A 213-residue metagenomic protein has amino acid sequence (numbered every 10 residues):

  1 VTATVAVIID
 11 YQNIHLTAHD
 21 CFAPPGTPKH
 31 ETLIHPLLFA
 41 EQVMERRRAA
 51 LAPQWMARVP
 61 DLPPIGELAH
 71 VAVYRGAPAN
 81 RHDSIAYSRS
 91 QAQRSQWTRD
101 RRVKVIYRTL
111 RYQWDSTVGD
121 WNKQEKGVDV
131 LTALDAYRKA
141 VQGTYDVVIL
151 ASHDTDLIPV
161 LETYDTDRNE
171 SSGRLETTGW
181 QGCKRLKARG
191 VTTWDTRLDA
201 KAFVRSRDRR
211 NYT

Functional and structural regions predicted by a protein language model:
V1-K123: Domain-level signal for Mg2+-assisted phosphodiester chemistry and nucleotide/NA-binding surfaces in nucleic-acid
K104-T213: Nuclease catalytic cores that cleave nucleic-acid phosphodiester bonds, predominantly acidic two-metal-ion
